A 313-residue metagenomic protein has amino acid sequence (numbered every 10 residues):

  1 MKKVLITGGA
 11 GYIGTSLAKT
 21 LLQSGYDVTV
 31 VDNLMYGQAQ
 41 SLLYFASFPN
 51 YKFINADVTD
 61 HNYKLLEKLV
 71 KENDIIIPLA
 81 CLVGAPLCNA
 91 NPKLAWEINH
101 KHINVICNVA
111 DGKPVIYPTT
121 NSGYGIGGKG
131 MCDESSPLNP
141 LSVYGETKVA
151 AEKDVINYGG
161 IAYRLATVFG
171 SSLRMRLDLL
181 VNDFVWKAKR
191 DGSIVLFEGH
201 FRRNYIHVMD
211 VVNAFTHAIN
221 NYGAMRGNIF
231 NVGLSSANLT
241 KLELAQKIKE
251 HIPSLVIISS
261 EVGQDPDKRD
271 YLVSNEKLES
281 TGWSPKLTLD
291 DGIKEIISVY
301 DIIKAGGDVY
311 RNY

Functional and structural regions predicted by a protein language model:
M1-I75: N-terminal Rossmann/SDR dinucleotide-binding element
T7, V31, I76-L79, V115-N121 (+1 more regions): SDR active-site strand-loop-helix element
Q40-L42, P86-K93, I126-G130, R174: Conserved catalytic-core motifs of eukaryotic protein kinase domains, centered on the activation segment
V58-I98: NAD(P)H-binding glycine-rich loop region in Rossmannoid oxidoreductase-like domains and their noncatalytic homologs
P78, N104-L141: Conserved Rossmann-fold NAD(P)-dependent oxidoreductase catalytic core, especially the SDR/UDP-sugar
A90, L94-V105, L138, S142 (+1 more regions): Glycine-rich NAD(P)-binding loop of the Rossmann-fold in SDR/ketoreductase-type enzymes
G130, L141, V149, K153-R203 (+2 more regions): NAD(P)-dependent short-chain dehydrogenase/reductase
A188-G192, L196-Y313: C-terminal substrate-binding subdomain of Rossmann-fold SDR/epimerase-dehydratase oxidoreductases
